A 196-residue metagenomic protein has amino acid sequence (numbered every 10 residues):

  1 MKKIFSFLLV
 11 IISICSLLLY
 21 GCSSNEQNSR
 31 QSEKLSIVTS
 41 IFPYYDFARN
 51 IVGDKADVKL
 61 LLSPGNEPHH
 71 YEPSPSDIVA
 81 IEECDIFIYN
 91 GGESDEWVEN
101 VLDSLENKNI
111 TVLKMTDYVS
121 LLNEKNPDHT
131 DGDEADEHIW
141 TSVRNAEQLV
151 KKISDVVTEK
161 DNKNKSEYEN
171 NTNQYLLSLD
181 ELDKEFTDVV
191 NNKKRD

Functional and structural regions predicted by a protein language model:
M1-L9: Bacterial N-terminal signal peptides that target proteins for export
F5-S6, L18-D196: Extracytoplasmic metal-acquisition and chelation regions
